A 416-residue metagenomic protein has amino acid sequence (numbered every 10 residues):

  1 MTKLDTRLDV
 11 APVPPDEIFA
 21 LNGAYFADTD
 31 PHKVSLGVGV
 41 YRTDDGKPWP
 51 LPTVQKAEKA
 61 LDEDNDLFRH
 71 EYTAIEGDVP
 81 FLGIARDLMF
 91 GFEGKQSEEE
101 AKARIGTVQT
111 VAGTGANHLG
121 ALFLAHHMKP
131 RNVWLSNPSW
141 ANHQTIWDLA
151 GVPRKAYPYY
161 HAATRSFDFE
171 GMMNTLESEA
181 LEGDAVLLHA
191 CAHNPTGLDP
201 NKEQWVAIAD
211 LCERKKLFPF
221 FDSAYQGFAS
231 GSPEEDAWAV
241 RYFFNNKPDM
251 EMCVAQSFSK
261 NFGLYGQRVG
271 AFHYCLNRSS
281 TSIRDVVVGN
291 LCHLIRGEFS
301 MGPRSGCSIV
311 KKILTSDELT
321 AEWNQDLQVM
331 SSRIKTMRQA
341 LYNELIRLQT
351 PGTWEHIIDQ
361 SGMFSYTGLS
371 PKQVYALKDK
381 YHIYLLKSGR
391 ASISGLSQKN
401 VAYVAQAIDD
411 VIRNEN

Functional and structural regions predicted by a protein language model:
T2-G77, I84-D87, G297, P303 (+1 more regions): N-terminal "arm"/small-domain region of PLP-dependent enzymes with the aminotransferase-like
L36, R154, P219, Y384-L385: Hydrophobic beta-strand scaffold residues
Q55, A60-D62, L67-R214, Q226-F228 (+3 more regions): Conserved core of the PLP fold type I
A185, F218, M252-C253: Hydrophobic "anchor" residues on beta-strands that sit immediately upstream of conserved functional sites
D236-V286: Active-site PLP attachment segment
V288-C307, I313-Y342: Structural signature of PLP-dependent enzymes
E322-K380: Conserved PLP-binding catalytic core of the aspartate aminotransferase-like
